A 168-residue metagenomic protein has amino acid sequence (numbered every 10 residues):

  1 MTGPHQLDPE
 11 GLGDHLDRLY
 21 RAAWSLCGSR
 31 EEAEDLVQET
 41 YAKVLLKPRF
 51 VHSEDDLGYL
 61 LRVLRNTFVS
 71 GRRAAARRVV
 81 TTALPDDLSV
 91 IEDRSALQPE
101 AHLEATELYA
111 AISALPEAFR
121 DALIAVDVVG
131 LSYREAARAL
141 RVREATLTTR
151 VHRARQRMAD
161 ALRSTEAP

Functional and structural regions predicted by a protein language model:
M1-R21, E31-E34, F50: A short, charge-rich alpha-helical start-of-domain segment used by transcription regulators
L16, Y20, Y41, P116 (+2 more regions): C-terminal flanking helix
D35-A42, L46, E54-N66: Structural recognition of an alpha-helix C-terminal capping motif at a helix-to-coil junction
R62-A83, E92-D93, A101: Arg/Lys-rich amphipathic alpha helix in sigma70-family domain 2
A122-V126: A short pre-motif secondary-structure segment
R134, L140-S164: DNA-recognition helix of helix-turn-helix
